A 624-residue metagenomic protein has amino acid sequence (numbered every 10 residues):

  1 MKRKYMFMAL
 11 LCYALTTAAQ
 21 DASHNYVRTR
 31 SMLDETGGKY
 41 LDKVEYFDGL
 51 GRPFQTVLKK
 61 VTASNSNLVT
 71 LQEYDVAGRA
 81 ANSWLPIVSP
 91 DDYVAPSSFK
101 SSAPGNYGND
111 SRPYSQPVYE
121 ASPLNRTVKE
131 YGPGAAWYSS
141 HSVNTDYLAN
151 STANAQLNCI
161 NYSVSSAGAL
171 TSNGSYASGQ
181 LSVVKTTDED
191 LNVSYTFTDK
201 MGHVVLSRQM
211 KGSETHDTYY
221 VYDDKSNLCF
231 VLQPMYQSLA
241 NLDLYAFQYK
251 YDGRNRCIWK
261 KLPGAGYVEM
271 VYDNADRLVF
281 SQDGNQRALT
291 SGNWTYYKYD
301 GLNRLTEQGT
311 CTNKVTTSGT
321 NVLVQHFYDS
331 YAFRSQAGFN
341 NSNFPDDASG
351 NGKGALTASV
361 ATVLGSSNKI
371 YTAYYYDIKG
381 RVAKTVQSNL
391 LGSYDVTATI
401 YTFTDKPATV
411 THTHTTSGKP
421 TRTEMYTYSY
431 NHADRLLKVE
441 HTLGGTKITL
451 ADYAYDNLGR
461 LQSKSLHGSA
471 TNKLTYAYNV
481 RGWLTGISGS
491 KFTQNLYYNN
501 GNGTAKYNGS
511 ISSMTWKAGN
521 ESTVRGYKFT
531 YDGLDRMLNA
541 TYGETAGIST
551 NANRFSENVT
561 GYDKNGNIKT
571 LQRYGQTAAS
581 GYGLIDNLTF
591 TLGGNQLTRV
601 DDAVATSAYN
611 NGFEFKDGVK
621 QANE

Functional and structural regions predicted by a protein language model:
M1: Beta-rich carbohydrate-recognition modules and glycan-binding surfaces
K4-Y5, A19-E624: Beta-strand elements of repeat-based all-beta scaffolds
F7-A9: Sec-dependent N-terminal signal peptides
Y13-T16: N-terminal signal peptide c-region/cleavage motif recognized by signal peptidases
